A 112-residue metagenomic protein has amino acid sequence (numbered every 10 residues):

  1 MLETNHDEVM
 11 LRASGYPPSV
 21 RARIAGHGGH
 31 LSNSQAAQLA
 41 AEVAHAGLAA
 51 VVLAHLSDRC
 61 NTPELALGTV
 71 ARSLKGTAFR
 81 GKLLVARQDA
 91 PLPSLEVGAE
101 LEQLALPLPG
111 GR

Functional and structural regions predicted by a protein language model:
M1-A90: Cap/insert and terminal regions of metallo-dependent hydrolase folds
L92-E96: Catalytic histidine-centered segment of alpha/beta-hydrolase-like enzymes
V97-R112: Acidic, low-complexity intrinsically disordered tails
